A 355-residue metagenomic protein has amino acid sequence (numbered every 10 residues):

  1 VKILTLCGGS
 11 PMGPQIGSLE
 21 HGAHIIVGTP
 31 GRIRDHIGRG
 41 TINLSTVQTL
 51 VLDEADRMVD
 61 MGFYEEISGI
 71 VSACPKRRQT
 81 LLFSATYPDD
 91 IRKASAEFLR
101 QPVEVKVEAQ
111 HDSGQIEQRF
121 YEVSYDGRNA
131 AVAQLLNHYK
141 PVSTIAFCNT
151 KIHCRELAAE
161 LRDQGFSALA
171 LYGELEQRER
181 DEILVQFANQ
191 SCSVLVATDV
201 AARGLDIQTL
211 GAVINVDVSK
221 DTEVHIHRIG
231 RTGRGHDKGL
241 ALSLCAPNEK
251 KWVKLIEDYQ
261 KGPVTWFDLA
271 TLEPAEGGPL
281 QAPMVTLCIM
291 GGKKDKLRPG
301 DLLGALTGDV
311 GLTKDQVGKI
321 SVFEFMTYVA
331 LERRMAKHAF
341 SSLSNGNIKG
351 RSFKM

Functional and structural regions predicted by a protein language model:
V1-M355: Conserved helicase RecA-like core
